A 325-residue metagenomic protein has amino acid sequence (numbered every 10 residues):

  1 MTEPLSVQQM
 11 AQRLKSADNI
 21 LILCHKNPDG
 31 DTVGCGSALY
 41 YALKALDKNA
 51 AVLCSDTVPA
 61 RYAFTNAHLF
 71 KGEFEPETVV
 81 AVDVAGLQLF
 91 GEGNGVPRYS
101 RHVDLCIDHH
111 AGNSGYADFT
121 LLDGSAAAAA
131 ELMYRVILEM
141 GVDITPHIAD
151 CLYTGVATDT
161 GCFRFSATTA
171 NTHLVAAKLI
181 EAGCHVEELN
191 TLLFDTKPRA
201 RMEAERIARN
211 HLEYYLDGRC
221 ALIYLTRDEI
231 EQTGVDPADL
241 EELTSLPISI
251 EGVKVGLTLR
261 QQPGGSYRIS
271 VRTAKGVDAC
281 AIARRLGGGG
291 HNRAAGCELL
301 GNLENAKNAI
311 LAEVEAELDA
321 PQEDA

Functional and structural regions predicted by a protein language model:
T2, S6-Q9, A85, V136-E139: Short, motif-level signal for alpha-helix interfacial/capping segments enriched in acidic residues and aromatics/proline
T2-R61, G72-T78, T158-R285, G290-A325: Hydrophobic helix-and-loop "lid/oligomerization" segment in the mid-to-C-terminal part of catalytic domains
A11, H68-F70, G93-V96, T120-D123 (+3 more regions): A generic local secondary-structure boundary/capping motif
L39-Y40, V96-Y99, L122-D123, L174: Glycine-rich, phosphate-binding/catalytic loops in enzymes
C54, A81, C106, L121-D123 (+1 more regions): Structural signal for conserved beta-strand scaffold positions within catalytic alpha/beta enzyme cores
A63-F119: Active-site cofactor/cluster-binding pocket
H110-V175: Short alpha-helices
